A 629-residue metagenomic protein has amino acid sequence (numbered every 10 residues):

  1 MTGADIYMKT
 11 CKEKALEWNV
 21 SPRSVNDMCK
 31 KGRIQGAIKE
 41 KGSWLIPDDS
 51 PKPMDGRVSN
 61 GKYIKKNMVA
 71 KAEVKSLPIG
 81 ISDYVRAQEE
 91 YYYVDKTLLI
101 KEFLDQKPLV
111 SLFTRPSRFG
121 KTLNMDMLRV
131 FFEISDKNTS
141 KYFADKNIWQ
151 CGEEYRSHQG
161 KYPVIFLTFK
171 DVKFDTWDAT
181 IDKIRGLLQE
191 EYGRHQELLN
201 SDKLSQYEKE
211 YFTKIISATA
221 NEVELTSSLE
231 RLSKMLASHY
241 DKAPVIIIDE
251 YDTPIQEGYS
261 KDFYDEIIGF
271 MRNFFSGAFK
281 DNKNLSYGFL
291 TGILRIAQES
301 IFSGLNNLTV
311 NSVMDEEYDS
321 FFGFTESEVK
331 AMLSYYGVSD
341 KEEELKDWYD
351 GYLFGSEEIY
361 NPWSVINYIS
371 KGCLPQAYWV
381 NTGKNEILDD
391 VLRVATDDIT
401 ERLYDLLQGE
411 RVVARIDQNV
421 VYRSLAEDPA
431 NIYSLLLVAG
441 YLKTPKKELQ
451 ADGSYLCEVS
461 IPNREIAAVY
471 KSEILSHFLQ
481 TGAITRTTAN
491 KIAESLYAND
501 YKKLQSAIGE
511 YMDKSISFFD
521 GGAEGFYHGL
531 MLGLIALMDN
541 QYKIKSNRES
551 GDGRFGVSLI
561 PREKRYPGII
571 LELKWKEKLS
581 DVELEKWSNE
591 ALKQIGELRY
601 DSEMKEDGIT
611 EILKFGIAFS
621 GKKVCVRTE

Functional and structural regions predicted by a protein language model:
T2, D48-A70: A short, Lys/Arg-enriched interface patch at domain edges and termini
T2-S24: Polyanion-binding surface elements
A70-D136, S140-C151, L403, Y511: Walker A/P-loop-proximal flanking segment of P-loop NTPase domains
P78-Y84, V172-A179, K183-T226, P254-Y259: Conserved P-loop NTPase mechanochemical-coupling segment
V85, D95, V130-E197: P-loop NTPase motor core
Y192, S228-A237, E266-S286, Y600-E603: Substrate-engagement module of ASCE P-loop NTPases
S300-L305, N311-Y368, R402: Amphipathic alpha-helical segments of the small helical/lid subdomains adjacent to P-loop NTPase cores
L308, Y360-R599, V626-E629: Extended alpha-helical interface modules used as scaffolds for assembling large macromolecular complexes
